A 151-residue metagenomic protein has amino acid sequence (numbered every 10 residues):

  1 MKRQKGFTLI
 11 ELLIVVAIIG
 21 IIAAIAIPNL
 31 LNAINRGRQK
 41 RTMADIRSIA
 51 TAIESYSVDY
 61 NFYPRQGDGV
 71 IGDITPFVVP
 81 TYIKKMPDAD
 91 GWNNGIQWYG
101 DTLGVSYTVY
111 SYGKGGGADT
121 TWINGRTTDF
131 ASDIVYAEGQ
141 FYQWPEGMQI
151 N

Functional and structural regions predicted by a protein language model:
K2-L31: N-terminal single-pass transmembrane signal-anchor helix
L9, A17, S48-T51, S55-Y56 (+1 more regions): Short acidic linear motifs
E11, D45, D90: Acidic active-site catalytic centers that drive phospho-/nucleotidyl reactions and related ester hydrolyses
N29-I46: Aliphatic-rich helix starts adjacent to a transmembrane/signal segment
T42, D59, T120-W122: Short, solvent-exposed loop/turn and secondary-structure capping segments
T51-E54, V58-T108: Extracellular/periplasmic head regions of type IV pilus-like filament subunits
T102-N151: Short, surface-exposed interaction loops/tails
